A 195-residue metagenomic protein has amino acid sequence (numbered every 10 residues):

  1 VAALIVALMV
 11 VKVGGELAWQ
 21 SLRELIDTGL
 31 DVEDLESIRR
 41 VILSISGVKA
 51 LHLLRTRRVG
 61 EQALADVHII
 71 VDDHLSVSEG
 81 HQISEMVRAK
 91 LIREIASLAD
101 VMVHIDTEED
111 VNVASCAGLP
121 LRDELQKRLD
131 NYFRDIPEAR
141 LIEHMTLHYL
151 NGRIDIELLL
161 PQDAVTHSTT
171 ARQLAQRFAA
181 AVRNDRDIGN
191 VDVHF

Functional and structural regions predicted by a protein language model:
V1-F195: Alpha-helical transmembrane segments and adjacent TM-loop junctions that form the membrane-embedded core of multi-pass
